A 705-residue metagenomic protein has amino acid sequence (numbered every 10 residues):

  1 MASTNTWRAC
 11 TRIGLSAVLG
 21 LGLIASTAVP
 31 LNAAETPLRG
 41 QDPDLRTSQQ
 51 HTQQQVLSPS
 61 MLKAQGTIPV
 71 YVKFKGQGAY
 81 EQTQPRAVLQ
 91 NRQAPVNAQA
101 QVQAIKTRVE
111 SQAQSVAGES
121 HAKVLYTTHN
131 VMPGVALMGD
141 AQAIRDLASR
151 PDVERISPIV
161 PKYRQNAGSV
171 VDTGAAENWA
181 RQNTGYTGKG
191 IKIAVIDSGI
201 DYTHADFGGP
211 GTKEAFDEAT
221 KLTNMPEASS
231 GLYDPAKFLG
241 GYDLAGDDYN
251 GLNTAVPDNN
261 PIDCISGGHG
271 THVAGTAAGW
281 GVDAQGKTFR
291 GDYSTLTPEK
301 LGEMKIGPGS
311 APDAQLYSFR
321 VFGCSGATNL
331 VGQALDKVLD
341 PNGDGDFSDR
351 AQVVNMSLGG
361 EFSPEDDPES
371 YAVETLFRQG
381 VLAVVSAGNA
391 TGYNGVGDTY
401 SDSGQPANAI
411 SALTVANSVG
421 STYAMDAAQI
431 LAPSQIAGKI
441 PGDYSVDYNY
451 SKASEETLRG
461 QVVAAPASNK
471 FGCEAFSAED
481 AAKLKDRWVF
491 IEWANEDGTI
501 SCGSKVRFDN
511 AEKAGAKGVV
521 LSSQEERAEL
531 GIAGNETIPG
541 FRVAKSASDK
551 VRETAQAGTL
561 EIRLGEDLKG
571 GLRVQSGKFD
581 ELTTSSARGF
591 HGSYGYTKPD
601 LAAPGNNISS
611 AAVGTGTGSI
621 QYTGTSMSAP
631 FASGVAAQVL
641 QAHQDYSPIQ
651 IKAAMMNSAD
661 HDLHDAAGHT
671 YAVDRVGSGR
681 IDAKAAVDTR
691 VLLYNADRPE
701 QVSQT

Functional and structural regions predicted by a protein language model:
M1-A33: Secretory targeting and sorting signals
A2, L21, A33-P37, S111-K192 (+2 more regions): Autoinhibitory propeptides
A33-A34, Q65, T83, S149 (+9 more regions): Subtilisin-like serine protease catalytic core
E35-Q165: Inhibitory N-terminal propeptides of secreted protease zymogens
Q93, G343, G388, Y444 (+3 more regions): Secreted peptidase-domain scaffold signal
A205-E214, T220-P226, P235, G241-Y242 (+5 more regions): Structured lumen-facing ectodomains of secretory-pathway proteins
A274-A277, V321-F322, E496-G498, S504-G534 (+1 more regions): Hydrolase catalytic cores
V338-E365, S386-A387, D486-E496: Short acidic, glycine-rich surface-loop motifs adjacent to enzyme active sites
